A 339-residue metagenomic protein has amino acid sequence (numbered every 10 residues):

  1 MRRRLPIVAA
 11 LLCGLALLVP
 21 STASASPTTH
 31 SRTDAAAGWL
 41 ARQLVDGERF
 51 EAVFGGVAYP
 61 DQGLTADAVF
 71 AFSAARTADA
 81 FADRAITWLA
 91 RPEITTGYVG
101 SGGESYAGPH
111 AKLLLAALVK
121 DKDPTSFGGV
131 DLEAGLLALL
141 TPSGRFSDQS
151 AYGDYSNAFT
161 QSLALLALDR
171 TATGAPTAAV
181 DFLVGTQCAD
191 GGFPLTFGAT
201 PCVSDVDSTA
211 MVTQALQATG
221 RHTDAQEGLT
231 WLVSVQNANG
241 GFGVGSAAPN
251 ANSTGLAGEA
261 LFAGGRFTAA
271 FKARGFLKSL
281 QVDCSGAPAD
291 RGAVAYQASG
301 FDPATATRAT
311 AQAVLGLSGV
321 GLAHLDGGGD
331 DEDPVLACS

Functional and structural regions predicted by a protein language model:
M1-A25: Secretory targeting and sorting signals
P20-T29, G328-S339: N-terminal low-complexity, Pro/Thr-rich disordered segments that flank secretion/membrane-targeting signals
S26-T33, F50-F81, Y98-G129, F146-A178 (+3 more regions): An alpha-helical repeat/solenoid feature that recognizes helix-turn-helix modules
T29-D46: Primary recognition of N-terminal secretory signal peptides and signal-anchoring hydrophobic helices
L40, L89-A90, L136, L183 (+2 more regions): Buried hydrophobic core positions in alpha-solenoid tandem helical repeats
A82-R91, S126-L137, F271: Alpha-helical repeat scaffolds
W88, P92-G100: Intrinsically disordered, low-complexity N-terminal segments that are enriched in acidic
G129-P142, T177-Q187, E227-S234: Short, charged, amphipathic alpha-helices and their helix-cap/turn boundaries
